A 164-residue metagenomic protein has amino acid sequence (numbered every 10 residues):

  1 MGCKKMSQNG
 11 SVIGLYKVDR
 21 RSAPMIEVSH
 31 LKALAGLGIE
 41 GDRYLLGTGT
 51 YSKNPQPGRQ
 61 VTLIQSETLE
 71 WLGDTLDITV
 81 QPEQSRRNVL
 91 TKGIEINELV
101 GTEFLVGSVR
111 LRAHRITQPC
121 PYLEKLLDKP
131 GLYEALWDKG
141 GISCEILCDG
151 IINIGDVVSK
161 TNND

Functional and structural regions predicted by a protein language model:
M1-D164: Metal-cofactor-dependent catalytic cores
